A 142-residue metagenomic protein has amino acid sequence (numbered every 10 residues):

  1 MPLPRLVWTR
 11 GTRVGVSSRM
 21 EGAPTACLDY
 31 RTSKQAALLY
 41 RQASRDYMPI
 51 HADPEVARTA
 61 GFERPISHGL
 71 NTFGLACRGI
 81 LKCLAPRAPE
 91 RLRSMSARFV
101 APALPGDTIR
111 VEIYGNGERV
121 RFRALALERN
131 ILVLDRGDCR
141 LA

Functional and structural regions predicted by a protein language model:
M1-A26, L104-P105, R110-A142: HotDog/MaoC-like acyl-thioester-processing domains
P2-S67, L81: Catalytic strand-loop segment that frames the active site of acyl-thioester-processing enzymes
D29-S33, R98, D138-R140: Generic structural detector for well-ordered beta-strands
V56, G69-N71, D138: Low-complexity, compositionally biased segments
A57, R91-R93, C139-R140: Short, charged/polar low-complexity linear motifs in solvent-exposed/disordered segments
E63, T72-R119: Hydrophobic beta-strand-centered segment that forms part of the acyl-chain substrate-binding groove
